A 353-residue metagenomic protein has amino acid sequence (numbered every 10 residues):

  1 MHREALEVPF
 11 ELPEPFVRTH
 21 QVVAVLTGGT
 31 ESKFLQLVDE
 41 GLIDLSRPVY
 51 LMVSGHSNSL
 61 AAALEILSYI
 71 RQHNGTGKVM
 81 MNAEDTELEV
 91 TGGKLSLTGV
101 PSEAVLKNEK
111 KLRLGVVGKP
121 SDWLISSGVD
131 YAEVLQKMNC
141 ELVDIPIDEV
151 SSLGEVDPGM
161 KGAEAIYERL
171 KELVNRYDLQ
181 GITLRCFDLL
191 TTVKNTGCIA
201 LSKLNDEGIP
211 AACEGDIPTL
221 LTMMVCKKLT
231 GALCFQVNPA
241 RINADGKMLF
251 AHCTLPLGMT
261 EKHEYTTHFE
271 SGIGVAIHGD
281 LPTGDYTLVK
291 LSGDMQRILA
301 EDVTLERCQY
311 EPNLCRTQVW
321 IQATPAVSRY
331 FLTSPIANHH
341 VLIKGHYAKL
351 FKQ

Functional and structural regions predicted by a protein language model:
H2-K110, S121-W123, D130, M248-H252: Cofactor- and metal-binding active-site motifs of prokaryotic enzymes that mediate redox/radical or nucleophilic
T27-G29, G55, P210-T219, L342-Y347: Active-site nucleophile and cofactor-binding loops and adjacent substrate-binding regions of central metabolic enzymes
G29-T30, K119-D122, F187-L189, R241 (+4 more regions): Short, glycine-/Ser/Thr-/acidic-enriched flexible segments
E65-A232: Conserved, well-structured core segments that form the ligand-binding/active-site neighborhood of functional domains
C213-T260: A structural-propensity feature for long, helix-poor, extended segments
I242-Q296: C-terminal structural cap/anchor segments
I277-Q353: Extended hydrophobic packing segments that form well-structured cores
